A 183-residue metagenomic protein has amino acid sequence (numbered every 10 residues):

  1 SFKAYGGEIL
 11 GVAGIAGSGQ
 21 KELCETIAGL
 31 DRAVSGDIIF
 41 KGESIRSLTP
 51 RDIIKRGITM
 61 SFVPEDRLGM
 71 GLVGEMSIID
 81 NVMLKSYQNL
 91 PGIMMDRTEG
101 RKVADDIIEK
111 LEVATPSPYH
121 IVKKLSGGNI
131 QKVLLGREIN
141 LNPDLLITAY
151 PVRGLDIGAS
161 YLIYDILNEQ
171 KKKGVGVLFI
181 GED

Functional and structural regions predicted by a protein language model:
S1-D183: Glycine-rich phosphate-binding loops of nucleotide-dependent enzymes
